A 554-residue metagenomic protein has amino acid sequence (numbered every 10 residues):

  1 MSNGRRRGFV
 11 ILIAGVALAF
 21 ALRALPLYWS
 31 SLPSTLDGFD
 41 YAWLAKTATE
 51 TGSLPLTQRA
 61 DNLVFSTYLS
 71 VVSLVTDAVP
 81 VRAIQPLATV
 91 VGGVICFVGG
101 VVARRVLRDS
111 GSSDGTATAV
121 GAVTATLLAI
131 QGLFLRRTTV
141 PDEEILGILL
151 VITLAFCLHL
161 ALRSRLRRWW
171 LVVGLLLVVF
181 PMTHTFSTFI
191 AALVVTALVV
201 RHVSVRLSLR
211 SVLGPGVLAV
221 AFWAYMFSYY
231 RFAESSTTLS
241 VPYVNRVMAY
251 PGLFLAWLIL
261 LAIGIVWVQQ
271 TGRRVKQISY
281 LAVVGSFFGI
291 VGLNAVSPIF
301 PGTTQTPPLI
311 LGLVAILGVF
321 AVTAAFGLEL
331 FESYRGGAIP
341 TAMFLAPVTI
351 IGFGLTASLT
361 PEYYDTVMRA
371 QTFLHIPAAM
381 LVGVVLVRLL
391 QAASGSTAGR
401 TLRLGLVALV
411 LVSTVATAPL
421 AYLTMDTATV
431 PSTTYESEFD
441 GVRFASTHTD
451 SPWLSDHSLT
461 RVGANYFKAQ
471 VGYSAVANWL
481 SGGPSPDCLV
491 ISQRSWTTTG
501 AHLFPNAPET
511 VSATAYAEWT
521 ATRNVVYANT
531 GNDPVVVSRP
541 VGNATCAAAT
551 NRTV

Functional and structural regions predicted by a protein language model:
M1-D426: Membrane-embedded transmembrane-helix bundle of lipid-linked glycan/lipid transferases
F97, G132, A392-G399, A408-V554: Extracytoplasmic
